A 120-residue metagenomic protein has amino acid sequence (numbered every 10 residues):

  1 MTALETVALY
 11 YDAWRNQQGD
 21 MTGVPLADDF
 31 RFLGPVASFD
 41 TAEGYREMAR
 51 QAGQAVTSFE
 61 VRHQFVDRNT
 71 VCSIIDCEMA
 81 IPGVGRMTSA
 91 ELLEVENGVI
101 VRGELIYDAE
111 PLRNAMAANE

Functional and structural regions predicted by a protein language model:
M1-E120: C-terminal and inter-domain tail/linker signature
